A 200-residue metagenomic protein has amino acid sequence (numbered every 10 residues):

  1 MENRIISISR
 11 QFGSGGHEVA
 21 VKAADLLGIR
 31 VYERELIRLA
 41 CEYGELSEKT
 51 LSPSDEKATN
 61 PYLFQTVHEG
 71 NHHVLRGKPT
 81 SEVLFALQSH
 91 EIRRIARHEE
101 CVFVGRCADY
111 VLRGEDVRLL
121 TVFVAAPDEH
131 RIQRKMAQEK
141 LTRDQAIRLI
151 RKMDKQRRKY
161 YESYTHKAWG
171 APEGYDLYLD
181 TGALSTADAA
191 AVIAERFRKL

Functional and structural regions predicted by a protein language model:
E2-R10, E99: Pre-Walker A (Motif I) flank of P-loop NTPase domains
I8-A24: Glycine-rich phosphate-binding P-loop
R30-C41: Short beta-strand-centered segment that lines the nucleotide-binding/catalytic pocket of NTP-utilizing
C41-E100: ATP-dependent small-molecule kinase phosphotransfer cores that center on conserved nucleotide phosphate-binding segments
N60-V67, T142-A187: Small-molecule kinase domains that catalyze NTP-dependent phosphoryl transfer to phosphate-bearing small molecules
I95-H98, V111-E115, R134: RNA pseudouridine synthases
V117-Q138, R143-M153: Conserved phosphate-donor/acceptor-positioning beta-strand/loop module used by diverse small-molecule
